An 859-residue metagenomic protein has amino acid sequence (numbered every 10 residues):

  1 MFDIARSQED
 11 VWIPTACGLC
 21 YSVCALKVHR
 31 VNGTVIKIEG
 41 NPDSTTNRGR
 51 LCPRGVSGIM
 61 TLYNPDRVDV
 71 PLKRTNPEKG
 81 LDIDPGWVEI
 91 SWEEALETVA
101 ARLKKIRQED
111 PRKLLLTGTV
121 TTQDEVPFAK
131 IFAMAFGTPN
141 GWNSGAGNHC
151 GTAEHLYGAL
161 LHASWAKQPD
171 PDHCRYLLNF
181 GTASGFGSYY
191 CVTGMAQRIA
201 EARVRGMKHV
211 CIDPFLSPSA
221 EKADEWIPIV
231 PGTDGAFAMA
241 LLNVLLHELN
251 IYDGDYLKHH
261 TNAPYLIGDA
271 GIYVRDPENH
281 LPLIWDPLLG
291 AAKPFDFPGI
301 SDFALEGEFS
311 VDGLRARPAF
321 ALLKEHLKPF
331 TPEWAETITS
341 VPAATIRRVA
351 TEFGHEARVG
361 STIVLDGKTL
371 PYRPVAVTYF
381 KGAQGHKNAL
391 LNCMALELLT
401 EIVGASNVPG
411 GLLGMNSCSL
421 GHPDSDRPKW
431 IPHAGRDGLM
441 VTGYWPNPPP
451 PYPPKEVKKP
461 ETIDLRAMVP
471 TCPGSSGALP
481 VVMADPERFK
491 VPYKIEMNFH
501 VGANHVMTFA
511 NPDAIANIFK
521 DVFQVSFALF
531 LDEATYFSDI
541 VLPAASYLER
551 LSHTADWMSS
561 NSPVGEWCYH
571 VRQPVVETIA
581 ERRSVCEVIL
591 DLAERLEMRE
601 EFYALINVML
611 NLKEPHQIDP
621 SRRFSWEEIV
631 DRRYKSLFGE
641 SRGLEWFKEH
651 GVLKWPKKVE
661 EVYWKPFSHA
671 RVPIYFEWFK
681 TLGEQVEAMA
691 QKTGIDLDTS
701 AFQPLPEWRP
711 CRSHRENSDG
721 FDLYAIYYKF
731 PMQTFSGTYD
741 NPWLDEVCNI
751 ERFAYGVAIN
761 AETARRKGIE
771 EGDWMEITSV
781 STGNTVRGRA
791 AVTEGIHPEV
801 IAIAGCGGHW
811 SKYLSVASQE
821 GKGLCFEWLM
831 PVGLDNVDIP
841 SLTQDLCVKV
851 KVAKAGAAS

Functional and structural regions predicted by a protein language model:
M1-D255, H259-A304, T442, N447-P451 (+5 more regions): N-terminal export/assembly segments and adjacent metallocofactor-ligating motifs of anaerobic energy-metabolism
R74-E94, N250-R348, D437-M468, V571-T693 (+3 more regions): N-terminal leader/propeptide and maturation segments of large enzyme subunits in energy/redox metabolism and hydrolases
N76, A95-L114, K167-L177, H326 (+2 more regions): Glycine-rich phosphate/diphosphate-binding loops that line cofactor/substrate pockets in enzymes
G118-E125, S184-F186, A383-G385, N504-M507 (+1 more regions): Gly/Ser/Thr-rich loops at beta-strand to alpha-helix junctions that form or flank small-molecule/cofactor-binding
V120, H259-N262, E352-F353, G367-L370 (+3 more regions): A glycine-rich phosphate-binding loop feature that marks nucleotide/adenosyl-phosphate handling sites
A129-M207, C211-I212, A236, P298-G307 (+6 more regions): Extended redox/cofactor-interaction regions of prokaryotic respiratory oxidoreductases
P218, E533-H570: Flexible glycine/proline-rich, aromatic-decorated loop/lid segments
R572-V575, I579-F638, N741-A758, E762-S859: Long, contiguous, secondary-structure-rich segments that constitute the structural scaffold of globular domains
